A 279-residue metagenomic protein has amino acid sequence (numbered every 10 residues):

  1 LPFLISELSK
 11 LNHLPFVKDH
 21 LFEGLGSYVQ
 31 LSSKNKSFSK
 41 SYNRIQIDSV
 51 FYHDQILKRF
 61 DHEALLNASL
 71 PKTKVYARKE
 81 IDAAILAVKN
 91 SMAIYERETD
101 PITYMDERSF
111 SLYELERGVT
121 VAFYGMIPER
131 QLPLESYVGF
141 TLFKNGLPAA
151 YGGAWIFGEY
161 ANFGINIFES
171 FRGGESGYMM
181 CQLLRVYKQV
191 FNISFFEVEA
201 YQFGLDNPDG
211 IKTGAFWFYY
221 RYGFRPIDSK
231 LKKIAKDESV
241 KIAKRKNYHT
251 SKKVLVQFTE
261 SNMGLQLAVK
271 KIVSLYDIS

Functional and structural regions predicted by a protein language model:
L1-K10, R245-S279: Long, compositionally biased intrinsically disordered regions
L1-Y95: Long, charge-dense tracts
F3-K18, G24, W155-K232, K236-E238: Acyl-donor binding region in acyl/amide transferases
Y28-Y52, A122-L134, V138-L142, E169 (+1 more regions): Short secondary-structure boundary segments
T73-R172, L184-F191: A conserved beta-strand-loop-helix scaffold within acyl/acetyltransferase catalytic domains
D209-G210, V240-I242, K246-H249: Charge-rich, low-complexity amphipathic helices in intrinsically disordered tails/linkers adjacent to domains
I234-K244, L255-V256: Extended amphipathic alpha-helical segments with heptad-repeat/coiled-coil character used for oligomerization, fusion
